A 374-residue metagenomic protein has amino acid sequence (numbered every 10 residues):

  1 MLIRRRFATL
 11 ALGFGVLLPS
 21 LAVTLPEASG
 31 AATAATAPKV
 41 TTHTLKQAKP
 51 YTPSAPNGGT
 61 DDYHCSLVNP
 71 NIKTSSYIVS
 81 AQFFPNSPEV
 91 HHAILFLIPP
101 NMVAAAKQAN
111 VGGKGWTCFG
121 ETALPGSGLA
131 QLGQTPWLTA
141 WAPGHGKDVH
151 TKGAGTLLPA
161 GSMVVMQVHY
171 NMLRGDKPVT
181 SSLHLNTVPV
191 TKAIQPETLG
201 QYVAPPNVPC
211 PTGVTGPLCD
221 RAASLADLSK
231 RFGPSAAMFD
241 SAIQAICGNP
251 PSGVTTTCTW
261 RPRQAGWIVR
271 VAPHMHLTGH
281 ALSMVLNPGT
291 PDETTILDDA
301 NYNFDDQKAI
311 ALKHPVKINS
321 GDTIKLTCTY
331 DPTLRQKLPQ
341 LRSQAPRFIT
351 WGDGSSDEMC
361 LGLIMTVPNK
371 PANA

Functional and structural regions predicted by a protein language model:
M1-F14: Bacterial N-terminal signal peptides that target proteins for export
A8, L17-S20, P85: Generic alpha-helical structural signal
T9-A11, A31, L97: Intrinsically disordered, low-complexity segments enriched in polar/charged small residues
F14-G15, M102: Alpha-helical transmembrane segments and their juxtamembrane interfaces
L18-T36: C-terminal region of N-terminal signal peptides and the immediate post-cleavage residues of exported proteins
T33-W267, A272-A374: Beta-strand-centric surfaces of beta-sandwich/beta-rich domains
